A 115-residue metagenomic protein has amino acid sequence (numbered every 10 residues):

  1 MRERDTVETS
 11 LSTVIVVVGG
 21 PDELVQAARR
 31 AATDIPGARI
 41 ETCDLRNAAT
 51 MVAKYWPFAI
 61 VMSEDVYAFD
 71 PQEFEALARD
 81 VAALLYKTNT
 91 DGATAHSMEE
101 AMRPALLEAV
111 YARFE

Functional and structural regions predicted by a protein language model:
M1-V14, G19-R30, T94-E115: Non-catalytic signal-transmission and effector/linker regions of two-component phosphorelay proteins
T33-E41: A generic structural motif
C43-F58: Acidic, metal-coordinating helix/loop segments flanking the phosphotransfer/catalytic sites of two-component signaling
M51-V52, Q72, T94-E99: Short, charged, surface-exposed secondary-structure boundary motifs
S63-E64: Active-site residues of response regulator receiver
A68-D70: Hydrophobic residue at a beta-alpha junction that N-caps the helix immediately following a catalytic beta-strand/loop
Q72-A83: Short amphipathic alpha-helix used as the core "switch/output" element in two-component signaling
